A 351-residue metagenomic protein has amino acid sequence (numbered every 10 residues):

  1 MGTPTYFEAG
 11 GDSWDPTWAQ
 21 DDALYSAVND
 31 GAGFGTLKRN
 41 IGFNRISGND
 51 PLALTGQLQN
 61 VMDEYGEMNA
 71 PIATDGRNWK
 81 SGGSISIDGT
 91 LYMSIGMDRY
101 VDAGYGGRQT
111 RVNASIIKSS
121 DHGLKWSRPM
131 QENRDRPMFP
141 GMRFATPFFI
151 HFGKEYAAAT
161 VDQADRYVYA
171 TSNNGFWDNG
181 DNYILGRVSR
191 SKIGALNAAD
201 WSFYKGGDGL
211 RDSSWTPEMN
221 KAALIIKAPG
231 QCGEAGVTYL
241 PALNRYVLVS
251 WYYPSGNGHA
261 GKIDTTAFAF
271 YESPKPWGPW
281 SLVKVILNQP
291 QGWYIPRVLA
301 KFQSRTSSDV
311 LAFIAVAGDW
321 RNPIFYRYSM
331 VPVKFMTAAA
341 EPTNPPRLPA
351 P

Functional and structural regions predicted by a protein language model:
G2-Y6, T17-G76, I95-N133, D264: Beta-propeller domains
F7-D21, P71-Y92, Y100-V101, G141-Y167 (+3 more regions): Structural signature of eukaryotic scaffold interfaces centered on beta-propeller domains
G31-G35, D98-A103, N174-D178, Y253-N257 (+1 more regions): Short glycine/acidic-enriched loop and turn motifs that connect beta-strands
T36-R39, D102-V112, D162-A164, W177-D181 (+2 more regions): Short, solvent-exposed loop/turn segments at conserved positions within beta-propeller repeat blades
I46-G48, S119-S120, V188, Y271-P276: Conserved Ser/Thr-centered positions that define the repeating blades of beta-propeller domains
Q131-P137, V161-E272, K284-N288: Active-site cradle of extracellular carbohydrate-active enzymes
P276-S304: Conserved blade-ending motifs and adjacent loop-strand segments that build the rim/top face of beta-propeller domains
V298, R305-P349: Blade-level signature of beta-propeller repeat domains, shared across WD40, Kelch, NHL, RCC1 and BNR/Asp-box propellers
